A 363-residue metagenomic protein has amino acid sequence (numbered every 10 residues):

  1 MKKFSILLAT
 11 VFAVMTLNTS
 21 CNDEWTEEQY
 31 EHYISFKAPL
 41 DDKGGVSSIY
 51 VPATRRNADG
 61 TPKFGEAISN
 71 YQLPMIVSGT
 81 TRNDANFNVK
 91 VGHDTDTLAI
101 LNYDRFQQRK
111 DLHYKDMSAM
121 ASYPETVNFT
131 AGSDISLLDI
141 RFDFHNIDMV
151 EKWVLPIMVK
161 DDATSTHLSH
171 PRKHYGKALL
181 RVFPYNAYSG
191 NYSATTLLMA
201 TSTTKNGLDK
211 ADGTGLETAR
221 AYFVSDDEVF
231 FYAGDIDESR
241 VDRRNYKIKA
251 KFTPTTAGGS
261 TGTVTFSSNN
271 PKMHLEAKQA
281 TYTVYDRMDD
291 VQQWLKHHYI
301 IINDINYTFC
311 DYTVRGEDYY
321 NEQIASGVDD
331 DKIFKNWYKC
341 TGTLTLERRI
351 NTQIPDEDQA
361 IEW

Functional and structural regions predicted by a protein language model:
M1-L8: Bacterial N-terminal signal peptides that target proteins for export
S5, C21-V127, L137, R141-V154 (+1 more regions): Intrinsically disordered, low-complexity regulatory regions in eukaryotic proteins
V11-F12: Repetitive helical segments and hydrophobic/amphipathic motifs
T16-S20: C-terminal motif of bacterial Sec signal peptides marking the signal peptidase cleavage site
G132-D134: Beta-strand-enriched, solvent-exposed domains that form extended recognition/catalytic surfaces
